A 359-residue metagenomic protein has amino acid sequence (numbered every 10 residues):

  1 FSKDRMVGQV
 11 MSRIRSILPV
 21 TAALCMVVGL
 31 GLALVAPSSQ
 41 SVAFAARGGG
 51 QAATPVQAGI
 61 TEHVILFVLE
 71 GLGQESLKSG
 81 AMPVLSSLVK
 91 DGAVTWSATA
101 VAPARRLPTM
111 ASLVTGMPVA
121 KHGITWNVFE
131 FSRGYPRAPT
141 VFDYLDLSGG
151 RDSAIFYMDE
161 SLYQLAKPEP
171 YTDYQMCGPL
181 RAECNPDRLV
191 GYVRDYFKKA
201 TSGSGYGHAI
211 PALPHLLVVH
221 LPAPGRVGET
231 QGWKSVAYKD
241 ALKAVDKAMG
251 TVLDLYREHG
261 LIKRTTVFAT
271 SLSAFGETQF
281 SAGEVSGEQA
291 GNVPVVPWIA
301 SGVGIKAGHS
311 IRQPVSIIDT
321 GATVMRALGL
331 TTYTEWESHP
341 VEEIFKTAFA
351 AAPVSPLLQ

Functional and structural regions predicted by a protein language model:
A58-G59, V190-S204, G225-T265: A long, amphipathic alpha-helix that forms part of the scaffold/cap immediately adjacent to metal-dependent active
V64-V68, T95-A98, S112-V114, F142-Y144 (+5 more regions): Structural recognition of the beta-strand scaffold that forms the well-ordered cores of secreted hydrolase catalytic
I65-L66, V84, A244-E284, V324: Metal-dependent active-site segment of extracytoplasmic phospho-/sulfohydrolases and closely related
E75-M110, M117: Short, structured active-site-proximal loop/turn typified by the sulfatase FGly-forming signature C/S-X-P-X-R
W96-V114, Y157-Y163, E337-V341: Short, solvent-exposed turn/loop segments enriched in Gly/Ser/Thr/Pro and often Arg
M110-V114, V285-L330: Substrate-binding rim/cap in mid-to-C-terminal beta-strand-loop elements of soluble/periplasmic
M117-G232: His/Asp/Glu-rich, glycine-adjacent segments that coordinate divalent cations and/or stabilize oxyanion chemistry on
V315, L330-L358: Polar, surface-exposed loop/tail segments that function as active-site lids or cofactor/substrate-recognition elements
